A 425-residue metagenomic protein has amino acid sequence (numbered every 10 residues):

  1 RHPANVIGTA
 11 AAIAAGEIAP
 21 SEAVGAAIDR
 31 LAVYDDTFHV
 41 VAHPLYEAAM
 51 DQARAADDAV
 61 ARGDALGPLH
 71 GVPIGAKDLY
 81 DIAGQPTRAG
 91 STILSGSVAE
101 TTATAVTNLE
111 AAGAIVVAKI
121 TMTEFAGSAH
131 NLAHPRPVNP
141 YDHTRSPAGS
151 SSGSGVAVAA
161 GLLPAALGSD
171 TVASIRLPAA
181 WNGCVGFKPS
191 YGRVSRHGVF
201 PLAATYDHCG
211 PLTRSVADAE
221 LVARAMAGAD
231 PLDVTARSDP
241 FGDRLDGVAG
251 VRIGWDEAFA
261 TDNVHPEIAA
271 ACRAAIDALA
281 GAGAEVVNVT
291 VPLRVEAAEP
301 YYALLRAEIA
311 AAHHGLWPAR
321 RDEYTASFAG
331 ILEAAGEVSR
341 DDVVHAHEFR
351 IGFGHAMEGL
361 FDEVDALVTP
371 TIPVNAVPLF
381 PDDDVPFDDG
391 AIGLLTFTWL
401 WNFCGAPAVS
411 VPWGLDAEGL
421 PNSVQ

Functional and structural regions predicted by a protein language model:
R1-D51, G281-G283, D342: An N-terminal boundary/leader segment
A10-A14, V248-A249, A297, H313-F403: Serine-dependent amide/ester hydrolase catalytic core
P20-G25, R54-D57, P266-T290, H313-A319 (+2 more regions): Acyltransferase
A27, A49, A219, I253 (+4 more regions): Residue-level signal for inorganic ion chemistry
A49, A59-N131: Acidic/His- and Gly-rich active-site-bordering loop/insert found across diverse amide/peptide-bond hydrolases
L69-A89, G247-G254, L304-E358, S410-S423: Short helix-loop capping/hinge segments that flank enzyme active sites or metal/cofactor-binding pockets
T101-M226, N402-G414, E418-S423: Short glycine/serine-rich loop segments
K188-A270, A274-A275, L293-V295: A short helix-breaking turn/cap at a secondary-structure junction
